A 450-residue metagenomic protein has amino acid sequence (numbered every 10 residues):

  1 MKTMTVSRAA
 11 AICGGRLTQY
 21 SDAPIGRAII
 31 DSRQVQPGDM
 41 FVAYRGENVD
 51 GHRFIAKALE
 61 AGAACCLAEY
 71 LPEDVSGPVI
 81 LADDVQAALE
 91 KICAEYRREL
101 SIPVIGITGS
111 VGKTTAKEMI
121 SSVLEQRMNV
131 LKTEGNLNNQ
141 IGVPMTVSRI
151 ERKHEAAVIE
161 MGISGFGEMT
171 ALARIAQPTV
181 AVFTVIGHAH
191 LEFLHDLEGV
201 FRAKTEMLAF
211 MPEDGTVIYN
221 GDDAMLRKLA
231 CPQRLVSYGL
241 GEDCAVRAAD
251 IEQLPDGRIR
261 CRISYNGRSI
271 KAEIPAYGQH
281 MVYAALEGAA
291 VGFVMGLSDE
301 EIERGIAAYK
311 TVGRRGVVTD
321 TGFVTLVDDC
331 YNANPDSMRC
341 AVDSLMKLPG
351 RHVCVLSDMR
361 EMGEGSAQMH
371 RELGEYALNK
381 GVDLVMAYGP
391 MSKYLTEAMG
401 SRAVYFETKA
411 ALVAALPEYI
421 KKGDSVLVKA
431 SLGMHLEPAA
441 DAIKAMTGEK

Functional and structural regions predicted by a protein language model:
K2-G106, T115-Q126, S148, K409-Y419 (+2 more regions): Short, basic phosphate-binding NTP loop
R8-A10, A88-Y219, M225-R234, E418 (+1 more regions): Phosphate-binding loop of NTP-binding sites
C13, A68, P72-S76, V182-T325 (+4 more regions): Acidic, Mg2+-coordinating active-site environments of NTP-dependent enzymes
Q34-A43, V130, S148-A157, V342-G363: Mobile, glycine- and charge-enriched loop segments and immediately flanking short secondary-structure elements within
G46-V49, V312-R314, C330-Y405, S431 (+1 more regions): Active-site beta-alpha connecting loops in nucleotide-dependent enzymes
E69, P103-T108, L131, V182-H188 (+5 more regions): Short beta-strands and strand-loop turn motifs
I107, G313-G316, G433-D441: ATP-dependent carboxylate/acyl-activation modules
